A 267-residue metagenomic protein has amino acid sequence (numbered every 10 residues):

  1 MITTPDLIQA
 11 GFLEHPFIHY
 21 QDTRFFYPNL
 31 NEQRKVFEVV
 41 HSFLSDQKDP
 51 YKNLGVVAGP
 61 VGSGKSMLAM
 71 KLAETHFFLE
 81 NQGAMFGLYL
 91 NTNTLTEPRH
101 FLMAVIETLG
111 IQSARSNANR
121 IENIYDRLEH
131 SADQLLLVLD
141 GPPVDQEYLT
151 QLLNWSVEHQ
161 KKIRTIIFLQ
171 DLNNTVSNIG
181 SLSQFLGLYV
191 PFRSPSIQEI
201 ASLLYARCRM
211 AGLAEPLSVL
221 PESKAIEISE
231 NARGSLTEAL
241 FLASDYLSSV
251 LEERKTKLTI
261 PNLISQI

Functional and structural regions predicted by a protein language model:
M1-K52, T259-Q266: A short, basic N-terminal segment
D49-M70: Walker A/P-loop nucleotide-binding motif
G55, F78-T94: Conserved catalytic segments around the Walker B and adjacent sensor/switch elements of P-loop NTPase domains
T96-R115: Conserved NTP-binding/hydrolysis module of P-loop NTPases
I124-Y148: Conserved P-loop NTPase "ATPase switch" module shared by AAA+ and STAND
V144-D145, S156-G180: Sensor-1/coupling segment of RecA-like P-loop NTPase cores
I179-S194: A short helix-turn-beta junction within AAA+ P-loop NTPase domains corresponding to the substrate/partner-engaging
F192-E222: Conserved small helical "lid"/interfacial subdomain of P-loop NTPases
